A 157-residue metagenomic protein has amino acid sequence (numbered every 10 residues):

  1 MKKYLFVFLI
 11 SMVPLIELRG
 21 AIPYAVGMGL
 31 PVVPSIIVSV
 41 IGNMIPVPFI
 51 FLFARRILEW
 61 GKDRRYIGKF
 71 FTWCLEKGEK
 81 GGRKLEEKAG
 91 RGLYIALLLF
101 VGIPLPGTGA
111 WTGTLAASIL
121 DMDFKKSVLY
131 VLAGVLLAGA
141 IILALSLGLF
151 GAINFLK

Functional and structural regions predicted by a protein language model:
M1-L9, M28-V101, K125-K126, L132 (+1 more regions): Membrane-interfacial helix-loop-helix
M12-Y24, P104-L115: Transmembrane helix boundary and interhelical junction motifs in multipass membrane proteins
I103-P104, L120: Generic hydrophobic/packing signal
A117-A140: Interfacial loop-to-transmembrane junctions
